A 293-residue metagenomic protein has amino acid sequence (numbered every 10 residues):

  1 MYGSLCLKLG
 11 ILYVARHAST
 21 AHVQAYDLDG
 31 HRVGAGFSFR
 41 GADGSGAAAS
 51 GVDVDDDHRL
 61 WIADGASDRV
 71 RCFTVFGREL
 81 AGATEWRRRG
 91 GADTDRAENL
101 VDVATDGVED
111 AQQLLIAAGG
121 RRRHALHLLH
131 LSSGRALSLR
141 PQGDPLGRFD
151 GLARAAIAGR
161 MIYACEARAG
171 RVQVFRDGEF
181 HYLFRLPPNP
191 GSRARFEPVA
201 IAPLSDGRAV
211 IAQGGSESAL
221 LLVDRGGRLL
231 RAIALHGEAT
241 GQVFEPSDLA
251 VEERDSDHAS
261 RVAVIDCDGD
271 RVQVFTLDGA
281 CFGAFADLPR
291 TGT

Functional and structural regions predicted by a protein language model:
M1-T293: Eukaryotic scaffold repeat domains enriched in small/polar residues
